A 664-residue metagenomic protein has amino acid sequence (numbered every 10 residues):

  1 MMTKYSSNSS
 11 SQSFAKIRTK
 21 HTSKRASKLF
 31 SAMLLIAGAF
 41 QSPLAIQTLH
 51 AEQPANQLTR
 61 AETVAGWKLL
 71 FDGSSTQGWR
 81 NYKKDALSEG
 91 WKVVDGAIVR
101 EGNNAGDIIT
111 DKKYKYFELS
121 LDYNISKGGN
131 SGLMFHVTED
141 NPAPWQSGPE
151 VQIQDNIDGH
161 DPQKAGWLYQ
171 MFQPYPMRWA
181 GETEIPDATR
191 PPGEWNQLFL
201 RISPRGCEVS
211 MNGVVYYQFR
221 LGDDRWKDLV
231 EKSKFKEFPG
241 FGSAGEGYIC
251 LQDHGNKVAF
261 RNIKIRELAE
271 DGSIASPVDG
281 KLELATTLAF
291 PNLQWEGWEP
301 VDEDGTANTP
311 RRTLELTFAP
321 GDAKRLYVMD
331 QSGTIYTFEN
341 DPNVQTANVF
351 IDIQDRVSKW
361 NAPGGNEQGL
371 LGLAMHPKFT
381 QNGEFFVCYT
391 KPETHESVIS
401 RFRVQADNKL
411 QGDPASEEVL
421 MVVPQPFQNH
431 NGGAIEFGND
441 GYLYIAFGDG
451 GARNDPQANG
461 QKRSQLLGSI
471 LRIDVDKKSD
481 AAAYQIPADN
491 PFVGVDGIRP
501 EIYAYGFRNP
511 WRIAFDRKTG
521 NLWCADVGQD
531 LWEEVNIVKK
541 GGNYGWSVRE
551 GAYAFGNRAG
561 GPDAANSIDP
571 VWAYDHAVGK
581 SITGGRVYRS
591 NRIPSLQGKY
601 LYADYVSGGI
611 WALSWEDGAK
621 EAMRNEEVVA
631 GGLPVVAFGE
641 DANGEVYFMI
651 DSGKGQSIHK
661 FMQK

Functional and structural regions predicted by a protein language model:
M1-R25: N-terminal secretory signal peptides that target proteins for export/translocation
F30-P43: Bacterial N-terminal signal peptides
L49-S273: Carbohydrate-interacting regions of secretory-pathway proteins
E118, N130-H136, D271-N454, R512-F515 (+3 more regions): Acidic, Gly/Ser/Thr-rich repeat motifs that build Ca2+-stabilized beta-propeller blades
F135-D158, V214-Q218, Q331-I335, P342 (+2 more regions): Short edge-strand/loop segments of extracellular domains
I399-D407, N459-V475, V538-K539: Beta-propeller blade signature
A446-L466, W532-E534: Short, conserved, GDST-rich strand-edge loop motifs in beta-rich repeat architectures
F507, K620-A642: Conserved blade-ending motifs and adjacent loop-strand segments that build the rim/top face of beta-propeller domains
